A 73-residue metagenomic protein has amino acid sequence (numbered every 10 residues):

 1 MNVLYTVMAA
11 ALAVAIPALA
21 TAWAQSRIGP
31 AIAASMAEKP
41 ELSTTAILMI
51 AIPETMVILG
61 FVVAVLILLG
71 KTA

Functional and structural regions predicted by a protein language model:
M1-A73: Hydrophobic alpha-helical transmembrane segments of small proteolipidic membrane proteins, enriched in energy-coupled
